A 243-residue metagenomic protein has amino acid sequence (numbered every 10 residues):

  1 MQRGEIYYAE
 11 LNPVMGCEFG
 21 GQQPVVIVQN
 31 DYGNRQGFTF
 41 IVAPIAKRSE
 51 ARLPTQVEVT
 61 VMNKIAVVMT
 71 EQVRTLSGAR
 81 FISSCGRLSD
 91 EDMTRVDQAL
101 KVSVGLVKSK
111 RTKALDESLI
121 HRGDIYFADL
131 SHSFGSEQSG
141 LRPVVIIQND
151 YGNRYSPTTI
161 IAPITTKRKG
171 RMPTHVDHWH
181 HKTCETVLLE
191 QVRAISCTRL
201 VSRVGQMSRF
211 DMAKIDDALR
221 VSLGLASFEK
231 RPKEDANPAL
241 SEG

Functional and structural regions predicted by a protein language model:
M1-G243: Conserved functional hotspots at enzyme active or ligand-binding sites that engage polyanionic ligands
